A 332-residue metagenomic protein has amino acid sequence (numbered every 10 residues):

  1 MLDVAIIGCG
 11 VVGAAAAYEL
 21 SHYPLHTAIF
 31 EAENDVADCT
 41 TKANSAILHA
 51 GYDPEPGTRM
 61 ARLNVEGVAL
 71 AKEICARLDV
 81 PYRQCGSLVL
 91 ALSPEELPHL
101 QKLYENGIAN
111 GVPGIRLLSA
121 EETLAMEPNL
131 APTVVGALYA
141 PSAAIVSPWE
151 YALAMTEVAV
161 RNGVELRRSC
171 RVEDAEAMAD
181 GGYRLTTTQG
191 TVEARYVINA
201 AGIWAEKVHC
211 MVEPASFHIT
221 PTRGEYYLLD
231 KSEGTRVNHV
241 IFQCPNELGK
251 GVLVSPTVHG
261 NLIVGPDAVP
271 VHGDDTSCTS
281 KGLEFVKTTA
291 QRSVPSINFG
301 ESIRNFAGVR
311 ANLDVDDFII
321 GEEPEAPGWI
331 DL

Functional and structural regions predicted by a protein language model:
L2-A28: N-terminal Rossmann-like FAD-binding beta1-loop-alpha1 element of flavoenzymes
H22-K42: Glycine-rich FAD pyrophosphate-binding loop
A46-M126, V135, G251-V252: Dinucleotide-binding Rossmann-like beta1-alpha1 core, especially the glycine-rich loop that anchors the ADP
R62-V65, L90-H99, L138-E157, R167 (+1 more regions): Short beta-strand to alpha-helix junction loop
L138-Y196: Helical element adjacent to the flavin cofactor pocket in flavoenzyme catalytic cores
N199-P214: Flavin (primarily FAD) binding-site architecture
E213, E225, K231-L262, A268 (+3 more regions): Mid-domain catalytic core of redox enzymes that form a hydrophobic substrate pocket/lid adjacent to a catalytic redox
G249, V258-H259, D274-L332: C-terminal catalytic lobe of FAD-dependent flavoproteins
